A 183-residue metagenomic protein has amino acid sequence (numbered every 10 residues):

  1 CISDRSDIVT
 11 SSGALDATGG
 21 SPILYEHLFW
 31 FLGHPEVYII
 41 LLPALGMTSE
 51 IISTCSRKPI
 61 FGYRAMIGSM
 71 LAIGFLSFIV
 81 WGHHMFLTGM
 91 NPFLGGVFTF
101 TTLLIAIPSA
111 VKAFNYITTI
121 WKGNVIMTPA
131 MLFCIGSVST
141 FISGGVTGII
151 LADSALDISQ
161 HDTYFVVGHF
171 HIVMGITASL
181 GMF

Functional and structural regions predicted by a protein language model:
S3-F183: Membrane-embedded and interfacial regions of multi-pass energy-transducing membrane proteins
